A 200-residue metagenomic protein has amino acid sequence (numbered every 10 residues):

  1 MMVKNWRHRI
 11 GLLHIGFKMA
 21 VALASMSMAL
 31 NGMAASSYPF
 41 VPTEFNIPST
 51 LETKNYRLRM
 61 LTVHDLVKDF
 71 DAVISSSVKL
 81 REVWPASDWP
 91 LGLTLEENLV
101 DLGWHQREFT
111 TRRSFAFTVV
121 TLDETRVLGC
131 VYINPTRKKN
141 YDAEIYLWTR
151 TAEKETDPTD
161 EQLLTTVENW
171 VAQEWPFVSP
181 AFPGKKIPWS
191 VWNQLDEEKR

Functional and structural regions predicted by a protein language model:
M1-L13: N-terminal secretory signal peptides that target proteins for export/translocation
W6-H8, F17, L80: Short, intrinsically disordered low-complexity segments
G11-A24: Sec-dependent N-terminal signal peptides
A22, G32-M33: Cleavable N-terminal signal peptides
A35-E153, T166, W170-R200: GNAT-family acyltransferases
P158-T166: Conserved acetyl-CoA pyrophosphate-binding loop and the N-cap/start of the following alpha-helix in GNAT-like
